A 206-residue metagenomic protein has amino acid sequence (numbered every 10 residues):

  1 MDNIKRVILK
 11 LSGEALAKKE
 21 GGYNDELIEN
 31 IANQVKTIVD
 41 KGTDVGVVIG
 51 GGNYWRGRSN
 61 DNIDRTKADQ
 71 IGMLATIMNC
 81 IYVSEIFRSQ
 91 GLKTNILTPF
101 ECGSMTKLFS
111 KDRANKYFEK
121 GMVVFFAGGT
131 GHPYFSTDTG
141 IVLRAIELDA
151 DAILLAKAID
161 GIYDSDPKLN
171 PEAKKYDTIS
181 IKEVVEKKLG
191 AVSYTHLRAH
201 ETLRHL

Functional and structural regions predicted by a protein language model:
M1-D44: N-terminal glycine-/serine-/threonine-rich phosphate-binding loop
V39, I81-Q90, L143-D151: Alpha-helix C-terminal capping segments
I49-D64: Short, charge-patterned binding micro-sites
N60-V124, T139: Ligand-binding beta-strand-loop-alpha-helix segment within the catalytic cores of soluble metabolic enzymes
I71-I77, T178-A191: A glycine-rich helix N-cap at a beta->alpha junction
D112-Y163: Internal active-site segments that recognize and position negatively charged phosphoryl groups and nucleotide moieties
I159-S180: Active-site rim beta-loop-alpha module in soluble metabolic enzymes
T195-H205: Conserved small/polar residues in nucleotide/adenosyl-binding loops
